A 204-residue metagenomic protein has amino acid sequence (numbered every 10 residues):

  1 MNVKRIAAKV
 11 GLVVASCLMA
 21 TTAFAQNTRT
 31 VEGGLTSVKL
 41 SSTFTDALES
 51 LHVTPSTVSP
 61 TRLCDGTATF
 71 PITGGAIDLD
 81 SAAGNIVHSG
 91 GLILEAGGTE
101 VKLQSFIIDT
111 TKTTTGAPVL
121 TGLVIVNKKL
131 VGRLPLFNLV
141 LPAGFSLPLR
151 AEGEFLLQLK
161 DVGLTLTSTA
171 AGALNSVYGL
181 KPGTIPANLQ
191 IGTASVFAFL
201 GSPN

Functional and structural regions predicted by a protein language model:
M1-V10: Bacterial N-terminal signal peptides that target proteins for export
K9-V10, R29-V31, A83-N85, L94 (+2 more regions): Residue-level signal for the start and early helices of compact helical domains
A25-A83, S146, G163-N204: N-terminal segment immediately downstream of the Sec signal-peptide cleavage site in secreted/extracellular proteins
P55-L141: Predominantly extracellular/secreted and cell-surface proteins with exposed, flexible low-complexity segments
L123-A171: Extended amphipathic ligand-handling, pore-lining, and cofactor/metal-binding catalytic surfaces
